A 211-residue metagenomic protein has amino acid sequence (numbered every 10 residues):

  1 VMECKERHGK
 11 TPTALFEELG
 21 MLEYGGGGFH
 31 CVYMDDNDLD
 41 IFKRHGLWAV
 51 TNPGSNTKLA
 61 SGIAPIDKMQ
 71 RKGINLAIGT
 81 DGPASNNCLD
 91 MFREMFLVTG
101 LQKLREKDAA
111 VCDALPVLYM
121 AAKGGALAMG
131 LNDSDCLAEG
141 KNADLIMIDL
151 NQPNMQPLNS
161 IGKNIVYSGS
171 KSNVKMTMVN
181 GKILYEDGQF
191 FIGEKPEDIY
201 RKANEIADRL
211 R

Functional and structural regions predicted by a protein language model:
V1-W48, A60-L76: Histidine/acidic residue-rich metal-binding segments in metalloenzymes
E18-M21, D67-Q152, S168-K171: His/Asp/Glu-enriched, well-ordered alpha-helical/loop segment that forms or immediately abuts the divalent-metal
G28, D81, G181: Residue-level signal for inorganic ion chemistry
F29-C31, V50-N52, G79, I148-N151 (+1 more regions): Generic beta-strand/beta-sheet core signal
C31-D35, S55, L131-N132: Short beta->alpha connector loops
K43-N52, N204-L210: Short, electropositive alpha-helical surface patch
P53-T57, G82-A84: Short, acidic/turn-prone active-site loops that include or flank metal/cofactor- and phosphate-binding residues
Y119-R211: Active-site microenvironment of metallo-dependent hydrolases
